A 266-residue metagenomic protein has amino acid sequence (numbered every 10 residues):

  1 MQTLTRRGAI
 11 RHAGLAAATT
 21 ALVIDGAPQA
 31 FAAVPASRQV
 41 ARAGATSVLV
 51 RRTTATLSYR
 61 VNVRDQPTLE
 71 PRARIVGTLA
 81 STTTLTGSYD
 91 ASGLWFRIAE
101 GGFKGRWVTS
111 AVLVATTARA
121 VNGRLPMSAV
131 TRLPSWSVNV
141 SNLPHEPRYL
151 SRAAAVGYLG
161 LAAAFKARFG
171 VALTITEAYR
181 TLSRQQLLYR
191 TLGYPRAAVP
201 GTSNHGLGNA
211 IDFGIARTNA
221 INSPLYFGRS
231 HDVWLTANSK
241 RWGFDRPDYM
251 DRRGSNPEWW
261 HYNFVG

Functional and structural regions predicted by a protein language model:
M1-T20, I24, P28: N-terminal secretory signal peptides and thylakoid transit peptides that target proteins across membranes
I24-T54: C-terminal segment of N-terminal export signals and the immediately downstream linker at the start of the mature
A36-S47, A99-R124: Boundary regions of SH3-family modules and the immediately adjacent low-complexity/disordered segments in eukaryotic
P67-S81: SH3/SH3-like (including bacterial SH3b) beta-barrel domains that bind proline-rich motifs or cell-wall ligands
L79-A111: SH3/SH3-like beta-barrel superfamily modules
R132-E177: Active-site acidic/histidine clusters and adjacent loop/turn architecture that either coordinate catalytic ions
T174-Y189: Acidic helix-start/capping segments at beta-turn-to-alpha-helix junctions
R196-G266: Catalytic cores and adjacent binding grooves of peptidoglycan-active enzymes
